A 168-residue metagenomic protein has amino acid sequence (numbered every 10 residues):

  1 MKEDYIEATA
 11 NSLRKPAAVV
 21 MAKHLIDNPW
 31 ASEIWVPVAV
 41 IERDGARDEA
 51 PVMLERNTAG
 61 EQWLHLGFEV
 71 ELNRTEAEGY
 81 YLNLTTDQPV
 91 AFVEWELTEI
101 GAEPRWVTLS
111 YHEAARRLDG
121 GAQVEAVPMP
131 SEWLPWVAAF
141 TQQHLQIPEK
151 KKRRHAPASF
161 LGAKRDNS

Functional and structural regions predicted by a protein language model:
M1-M129, Q146-S168: Terminal targeting/leader modules
W133-L145: Amphipathic alpha-helical interface segments used for dimerization/assembly
